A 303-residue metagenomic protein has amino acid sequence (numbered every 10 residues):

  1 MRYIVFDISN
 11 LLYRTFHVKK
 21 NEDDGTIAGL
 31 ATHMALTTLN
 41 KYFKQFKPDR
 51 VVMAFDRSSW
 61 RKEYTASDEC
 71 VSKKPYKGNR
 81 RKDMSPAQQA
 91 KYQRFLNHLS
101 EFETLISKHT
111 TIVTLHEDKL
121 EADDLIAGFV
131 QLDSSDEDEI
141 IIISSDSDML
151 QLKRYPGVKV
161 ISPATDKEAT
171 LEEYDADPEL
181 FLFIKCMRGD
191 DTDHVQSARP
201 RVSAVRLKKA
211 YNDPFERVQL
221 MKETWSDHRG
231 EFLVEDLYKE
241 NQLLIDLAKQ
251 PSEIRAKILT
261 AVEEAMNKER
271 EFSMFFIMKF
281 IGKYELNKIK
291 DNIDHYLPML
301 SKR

Functional and structural regions predicted by a protein language model:
M1-T104: Domain-level signal for Mg2+-assisted phosphodiester chemistry and nucleotide/NA-binding surfaces in nucleic-acid
E22, G78-K283, N287, D294 (+1 more regions): Extended two-metal-dependent nuclease catalytic cores across DNA- and RNA-processing enzymes
